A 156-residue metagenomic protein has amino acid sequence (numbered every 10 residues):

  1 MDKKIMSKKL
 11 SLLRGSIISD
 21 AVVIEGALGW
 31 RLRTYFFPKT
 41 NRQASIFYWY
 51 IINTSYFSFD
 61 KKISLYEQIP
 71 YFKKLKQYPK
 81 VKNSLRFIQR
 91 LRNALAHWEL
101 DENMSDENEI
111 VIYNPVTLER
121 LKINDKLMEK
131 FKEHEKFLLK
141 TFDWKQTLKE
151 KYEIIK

Functional and structural regions predicted by a protein language model:
M1-I63, K80, R86-R90, H97-M104 (+1 more regions): Amphipathic alpha-helical interface elements
K8-K9, K76-Q77, E119: Residue-level detector of alpha-helix boundaries and kinks
S64-Y78: Short, solvent-exposed, charged loop/turn and helix-capping segments that join or cap alpha-helices on peripheral
N108-I123: Short secondary-structure subsegments characteristic of cysteine-rich extracellular domains
K126-L127: Short Fe-S-cluster ligation motifs
